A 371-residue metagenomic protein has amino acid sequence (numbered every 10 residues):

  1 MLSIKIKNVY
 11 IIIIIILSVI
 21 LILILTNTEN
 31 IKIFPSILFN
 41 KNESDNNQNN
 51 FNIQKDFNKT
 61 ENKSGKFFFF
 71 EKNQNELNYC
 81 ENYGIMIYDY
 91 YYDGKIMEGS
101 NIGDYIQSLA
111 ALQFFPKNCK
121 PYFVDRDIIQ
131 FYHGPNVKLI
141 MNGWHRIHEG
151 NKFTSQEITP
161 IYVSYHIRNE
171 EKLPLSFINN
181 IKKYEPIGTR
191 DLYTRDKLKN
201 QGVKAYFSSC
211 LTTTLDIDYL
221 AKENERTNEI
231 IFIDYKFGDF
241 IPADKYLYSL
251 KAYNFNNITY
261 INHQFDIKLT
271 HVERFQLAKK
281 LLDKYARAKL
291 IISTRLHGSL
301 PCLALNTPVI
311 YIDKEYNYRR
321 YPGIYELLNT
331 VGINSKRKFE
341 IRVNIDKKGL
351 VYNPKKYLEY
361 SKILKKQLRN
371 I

Functional and structural regions predicted by a protein language model:
M1-L17: N-terminal Sec-pathway targeting helices
V19, L23-I371: Active-site anion-handling motifs in enzyme catalytic cores
